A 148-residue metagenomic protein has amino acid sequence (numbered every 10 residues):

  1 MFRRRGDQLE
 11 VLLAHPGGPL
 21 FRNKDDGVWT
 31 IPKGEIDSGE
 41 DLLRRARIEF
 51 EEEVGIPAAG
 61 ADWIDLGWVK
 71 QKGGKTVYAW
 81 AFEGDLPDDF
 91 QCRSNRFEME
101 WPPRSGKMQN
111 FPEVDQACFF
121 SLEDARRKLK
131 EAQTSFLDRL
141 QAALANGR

Functional and structural regions predicted by a protein language model:
M1-F2, D65-V69: Short amphipathic beta-strand and strand-loop transition segments with alternating hydrophobic
M1-I31, A58, W80: N-terminal strand-loop-strand
G6-D7, G18-F21, D37-S38, G73-G74 (+1 more regions): Short, charged/polar surface micro-motifs in flexible loops or helix N-caps
T30-L66, W80, S121: The catalytic Nudix box helix
W68-G106, C118, L140-Q141: Active-site-adjacent beta-strand/loop module that shapes the phosphate/pyrophosphate-binding cleft
K107-E123: Alpha-helix-centered segments that form part of catalytic cores
C118, L122-R148: Charged phosphate-binding loop/patch that engages nucleotide di/tri-phosphates or the phosphate backbone of nucleic
